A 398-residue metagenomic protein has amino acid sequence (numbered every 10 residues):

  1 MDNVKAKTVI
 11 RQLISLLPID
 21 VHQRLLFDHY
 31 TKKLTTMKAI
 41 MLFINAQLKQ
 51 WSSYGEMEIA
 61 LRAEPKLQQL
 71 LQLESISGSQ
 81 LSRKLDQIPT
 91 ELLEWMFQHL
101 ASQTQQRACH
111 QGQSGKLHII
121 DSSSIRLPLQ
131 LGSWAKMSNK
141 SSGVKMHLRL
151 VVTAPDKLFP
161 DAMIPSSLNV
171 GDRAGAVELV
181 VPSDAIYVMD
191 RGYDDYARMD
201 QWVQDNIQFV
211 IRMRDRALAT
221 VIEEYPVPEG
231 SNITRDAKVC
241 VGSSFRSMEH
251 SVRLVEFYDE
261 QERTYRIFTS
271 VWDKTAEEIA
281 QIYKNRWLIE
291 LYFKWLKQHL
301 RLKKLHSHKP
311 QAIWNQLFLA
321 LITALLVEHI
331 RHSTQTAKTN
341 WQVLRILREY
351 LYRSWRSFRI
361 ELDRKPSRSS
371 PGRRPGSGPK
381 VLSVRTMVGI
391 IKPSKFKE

Functional and structural regions predicted by a protein language model:
M1-E56, A60, L73, L85-I88 (+4 more regions): Single, function-defining residue in the core of a domain
T31, A63-S82: Short, basic interhelical loop/turn and adjoining N-cap of the next helix at nucleic-acid- or acidic-partner-contacting
R107-Q111: Short boundary motifs at domain starts and secondary-structure transition points
A135-N139: Extracellular beta-strand-rich solenoid/capping regions of secreted or surface-exposed proteins that bind or remodel
